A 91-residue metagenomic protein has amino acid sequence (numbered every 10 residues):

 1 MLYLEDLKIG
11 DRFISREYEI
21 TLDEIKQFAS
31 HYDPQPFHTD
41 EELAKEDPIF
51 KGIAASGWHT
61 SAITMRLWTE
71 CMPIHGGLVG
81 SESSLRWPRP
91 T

Functional and structural regions predicted by a protein language model:
M1-A55: Catalytic strand-loop segment that frames the active site of acyl-thioester-processing enzymes
P48-A55, H59-T91: Hydrophobic beta-strand-centered segment that forms part of the acyl-chain substrate-binding groove
